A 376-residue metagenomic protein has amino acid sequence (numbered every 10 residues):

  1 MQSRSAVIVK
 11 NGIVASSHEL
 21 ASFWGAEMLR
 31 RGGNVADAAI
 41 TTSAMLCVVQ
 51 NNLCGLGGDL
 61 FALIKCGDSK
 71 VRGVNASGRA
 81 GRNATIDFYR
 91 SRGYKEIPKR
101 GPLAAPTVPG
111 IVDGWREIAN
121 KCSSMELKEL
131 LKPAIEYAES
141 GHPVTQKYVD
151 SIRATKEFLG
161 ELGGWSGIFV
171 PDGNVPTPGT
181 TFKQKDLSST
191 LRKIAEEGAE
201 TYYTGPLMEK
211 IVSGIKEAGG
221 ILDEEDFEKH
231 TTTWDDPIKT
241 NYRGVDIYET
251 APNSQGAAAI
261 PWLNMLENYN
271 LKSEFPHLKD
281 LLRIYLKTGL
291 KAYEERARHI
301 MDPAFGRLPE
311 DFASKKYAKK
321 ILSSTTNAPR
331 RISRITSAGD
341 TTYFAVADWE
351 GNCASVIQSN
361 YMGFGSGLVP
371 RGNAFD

Functional and structural regions predicted by a protein language model:
M1-F23, E27, G33-G198, Y202-T204 (+2 more regions): Noncatalytic scaffold domains of N-terminal-nucleophile
K10-I13, D59-F61, D235-P237, A259 (+3 more regions): Short glycine-rich loop/turn motifs
A15, G205, W262, T341 (+2 more regions): Extreme N-terminus nucleophile/cap motif
L56-G57, V356, G367-P370: Short glycine/proline-enriched turns and hinge-like loops at secondary-structure junctions
R79, Y361-G363: A short acidic/small-residue loop/turn micro-motif
A84, G363-D376: A short, polar/charged loop-to-alpha-helix boundary motif
G256-K272: M16/insulysin-pitrilysin zinc metalloprotease superfamily fold
N268-S359, G372-N373: Internal maturation/activation junctions in enzymes
